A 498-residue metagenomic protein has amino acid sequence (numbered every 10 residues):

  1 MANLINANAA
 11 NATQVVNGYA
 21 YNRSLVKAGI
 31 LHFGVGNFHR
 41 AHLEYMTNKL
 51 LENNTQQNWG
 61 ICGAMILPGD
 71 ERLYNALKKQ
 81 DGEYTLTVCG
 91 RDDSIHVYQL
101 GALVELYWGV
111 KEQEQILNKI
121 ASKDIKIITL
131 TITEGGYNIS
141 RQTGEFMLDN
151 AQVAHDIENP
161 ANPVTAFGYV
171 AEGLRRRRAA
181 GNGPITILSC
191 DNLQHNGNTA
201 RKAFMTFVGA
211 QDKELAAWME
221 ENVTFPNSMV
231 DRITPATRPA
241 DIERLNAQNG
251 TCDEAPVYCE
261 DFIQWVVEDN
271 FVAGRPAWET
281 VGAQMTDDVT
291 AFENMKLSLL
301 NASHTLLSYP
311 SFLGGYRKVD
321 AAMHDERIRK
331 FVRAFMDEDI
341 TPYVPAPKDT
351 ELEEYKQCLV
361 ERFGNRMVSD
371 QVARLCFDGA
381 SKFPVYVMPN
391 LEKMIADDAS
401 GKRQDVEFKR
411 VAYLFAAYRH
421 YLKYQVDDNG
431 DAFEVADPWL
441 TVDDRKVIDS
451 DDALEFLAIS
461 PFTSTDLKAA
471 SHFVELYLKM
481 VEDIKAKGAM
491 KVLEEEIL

Functional and structural regions predicted by a protein language model:
M1-L498: Substrate/ligand-engaging "lid" and interaction regions
